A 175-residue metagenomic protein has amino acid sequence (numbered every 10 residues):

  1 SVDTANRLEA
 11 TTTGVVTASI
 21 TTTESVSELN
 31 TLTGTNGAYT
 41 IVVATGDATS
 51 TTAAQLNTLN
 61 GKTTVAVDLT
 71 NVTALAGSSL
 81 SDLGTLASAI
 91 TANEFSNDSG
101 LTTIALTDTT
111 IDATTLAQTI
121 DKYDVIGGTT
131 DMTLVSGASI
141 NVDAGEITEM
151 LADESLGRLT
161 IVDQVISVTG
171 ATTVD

Functional and structural regions predicted by a protein language model:
S1-D175: General marker for long, soluble alpha-helical cores
